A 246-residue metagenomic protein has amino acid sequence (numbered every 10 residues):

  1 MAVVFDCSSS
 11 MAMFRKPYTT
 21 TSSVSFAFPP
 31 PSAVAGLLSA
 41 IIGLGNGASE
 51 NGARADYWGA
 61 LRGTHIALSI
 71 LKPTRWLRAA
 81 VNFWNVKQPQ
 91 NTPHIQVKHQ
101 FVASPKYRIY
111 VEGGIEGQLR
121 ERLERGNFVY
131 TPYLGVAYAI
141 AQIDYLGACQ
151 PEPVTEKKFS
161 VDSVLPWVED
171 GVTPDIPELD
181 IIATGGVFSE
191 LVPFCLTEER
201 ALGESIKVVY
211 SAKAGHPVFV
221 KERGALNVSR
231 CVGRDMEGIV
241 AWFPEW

Functional and structural regions predicted by a protein language model:
M1-T21: N-terminal, Lys/Arg- and Ser/Thr-rich interaction peptides
A2, G63-H65, S104-K106: Extracellular structured ligand-interaction cores
V4-D6, A67, R108-Y110: Beta-strand secondary-structure signal
S10, N51-A53, T92-I95: Short secondary-structure boundary micro-motifs
S10, V24, K98: Glycine-rich, flexible loop/turn motifs
S10-M13, L44, T74, I115: Short loop/turn segments at secondary-structure transitions that flank enzyme active sites
P17-Q88: Glycine/small-residue-rich interface belts in oligomeric ring/scaffold proteins and their assembly partners
L71-W246: Internal, well-folded beta-alpha domain core
